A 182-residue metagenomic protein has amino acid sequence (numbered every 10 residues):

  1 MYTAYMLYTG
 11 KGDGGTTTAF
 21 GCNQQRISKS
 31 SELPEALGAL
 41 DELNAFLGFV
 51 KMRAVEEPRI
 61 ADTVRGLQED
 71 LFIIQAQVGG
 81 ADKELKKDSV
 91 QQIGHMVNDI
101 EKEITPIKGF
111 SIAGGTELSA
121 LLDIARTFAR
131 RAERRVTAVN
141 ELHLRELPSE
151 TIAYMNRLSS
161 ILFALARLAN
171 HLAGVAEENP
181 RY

Functional and structural regions predicted by a protein language model:
Y2-Y182: Phosphate/pyrophosphate-binding loop motifs in nucleotide- or prenyl diphosphate-using proteins
